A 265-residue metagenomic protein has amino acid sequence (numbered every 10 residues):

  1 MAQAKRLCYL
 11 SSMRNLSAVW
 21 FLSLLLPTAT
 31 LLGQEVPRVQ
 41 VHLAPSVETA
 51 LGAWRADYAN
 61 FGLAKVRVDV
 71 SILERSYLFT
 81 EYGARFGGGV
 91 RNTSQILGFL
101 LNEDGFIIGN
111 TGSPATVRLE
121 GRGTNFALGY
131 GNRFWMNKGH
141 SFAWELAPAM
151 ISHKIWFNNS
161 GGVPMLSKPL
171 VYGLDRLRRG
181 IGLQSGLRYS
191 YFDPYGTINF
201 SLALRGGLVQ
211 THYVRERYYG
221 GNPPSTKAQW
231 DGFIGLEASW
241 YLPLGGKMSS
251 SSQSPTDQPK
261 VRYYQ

Functional and structural regions predicted by a protein language model:
M1-R38, P243-Q265: Cleavable N-terminal export/targeting peptides
G33-E81, R85, S239-G245, P255 (+1 more regions): Short glycine/proline- and aromatic-enriched beta-strand/turn motifs that initiate or cap beta-hairpins
Q34-L43, E74-T80, T124, K138-W144 (+3 more regions): Outer-envelope beta-barrel architecture signal
V47-T49, V66-I72, A84, L128-N132 (+4 more regions): Residues on the lipid-exposed face of transmembrane beta-strands in outer-membrane beta-barrel proteins
A50-A59, G87-G123, I151-G180, V209-E237: Extracellular/periplasm-exposed beta-strand and loop segments of Gram-negative cell-envelope proteins, dominated by
E81, P164-S167, G173-I198: A generic hydrophobic-segment detector
E120-W156: Internal, conserved structured core segments that host functional sites
S185-Q265: Predominantly the C-terminal beta-signal and adjacent terminal strand-loop region of outer-membrane beta-barrel
